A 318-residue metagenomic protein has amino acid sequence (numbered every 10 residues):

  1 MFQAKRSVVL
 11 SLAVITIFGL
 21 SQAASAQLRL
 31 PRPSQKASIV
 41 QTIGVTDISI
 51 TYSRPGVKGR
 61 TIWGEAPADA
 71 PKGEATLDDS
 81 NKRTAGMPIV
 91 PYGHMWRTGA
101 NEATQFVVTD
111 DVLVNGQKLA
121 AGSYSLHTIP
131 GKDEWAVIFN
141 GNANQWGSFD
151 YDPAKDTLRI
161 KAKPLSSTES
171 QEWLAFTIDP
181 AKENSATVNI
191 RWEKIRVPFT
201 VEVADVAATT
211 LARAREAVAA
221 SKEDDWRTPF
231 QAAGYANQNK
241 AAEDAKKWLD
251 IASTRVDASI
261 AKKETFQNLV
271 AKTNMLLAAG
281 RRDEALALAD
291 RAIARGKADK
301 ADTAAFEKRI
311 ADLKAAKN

Functional and structural regions predicted by a protein language model:
M1-L10: N-terminal secretory signal peptides that target proteins for export/translocation
F2, S25-N115, L119, S125-K300 (+1 more regions): Targeting-peptide/extracellular-domain and disordered-appendage signature
S11-S21: Bacterial N-terminal signal peptides
